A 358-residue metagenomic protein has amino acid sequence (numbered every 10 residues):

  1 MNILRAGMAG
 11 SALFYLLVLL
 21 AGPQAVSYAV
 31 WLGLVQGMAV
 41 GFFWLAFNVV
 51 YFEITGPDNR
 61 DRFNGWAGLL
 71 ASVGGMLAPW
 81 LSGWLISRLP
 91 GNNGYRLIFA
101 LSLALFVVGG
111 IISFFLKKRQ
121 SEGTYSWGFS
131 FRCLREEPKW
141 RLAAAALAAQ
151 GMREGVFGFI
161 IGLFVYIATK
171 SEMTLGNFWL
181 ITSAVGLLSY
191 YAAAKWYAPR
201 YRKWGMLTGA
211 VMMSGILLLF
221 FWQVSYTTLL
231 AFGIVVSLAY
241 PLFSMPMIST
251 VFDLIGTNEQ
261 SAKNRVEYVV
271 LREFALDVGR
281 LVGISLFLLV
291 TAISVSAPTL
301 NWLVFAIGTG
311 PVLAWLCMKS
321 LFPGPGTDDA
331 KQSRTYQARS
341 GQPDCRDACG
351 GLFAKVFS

Functional and structural regions predicted by a protein language model:
M1-N2, I86, S189-R202: Helix-to-loop junctions at the C-terminal end of transmembrane segments in multipass secondary transporters
A9-Q24, M212-S225: C-terminal ends and interior cores of transmembrane alpha-helices in multi-pass membrane transporters/permeases
A25-F43, A148, T228-S244: Hydrophobic core of transmembrane alpha-helices in multi-pass small-molecule transporters, especially MFS/SLC-type
F42-G56, L242-Q260: Intracellular juxtamembrane helix-capping segments at the cytosolic ends of symmetry-related transmembrane helices
N64-S82, A275-I284: Glycine-rich segments within core transmembrane alpha-helices of 12-TM secondary carriers
L77-G94, I167, L281-T299: Transmembrane alpha-helix termini and helix-breaking/packing motifs in multi-pass membrane transporters
R96-F115, N301-M318: Symmetry-related core transmembrane helices of the 12-TM Major Facilitator Superfamily/SLC fold
K118-A149, Y336, D344-F357: Juxtamembrane intracellular "pre-TM" segments in multi-pass secondary transporters
